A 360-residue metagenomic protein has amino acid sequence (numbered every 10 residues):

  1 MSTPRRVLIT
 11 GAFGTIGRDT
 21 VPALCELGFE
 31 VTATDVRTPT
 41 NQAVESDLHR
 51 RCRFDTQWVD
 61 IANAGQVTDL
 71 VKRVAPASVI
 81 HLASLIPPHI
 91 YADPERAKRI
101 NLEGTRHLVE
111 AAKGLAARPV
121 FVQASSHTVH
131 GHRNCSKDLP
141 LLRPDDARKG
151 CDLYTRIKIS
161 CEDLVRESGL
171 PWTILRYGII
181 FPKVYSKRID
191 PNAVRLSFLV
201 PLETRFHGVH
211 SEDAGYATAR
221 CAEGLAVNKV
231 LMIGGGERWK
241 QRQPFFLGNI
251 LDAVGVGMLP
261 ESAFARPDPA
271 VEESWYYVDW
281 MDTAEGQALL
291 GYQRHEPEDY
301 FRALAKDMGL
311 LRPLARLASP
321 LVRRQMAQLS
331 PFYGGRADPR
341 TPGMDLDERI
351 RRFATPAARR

Functional and structural regions predicted by a protein language model:
V7-L27: N-terminal Rossmann NAD(P)H-binding glycine-rich loop of SDR-like oxidoreductase domains
D55-I100: NAD(P)H-binding glycine-rich loop region in Rossmannoid oxidoreductase-like domains and their noncatalytic homologs
A62, A92, R96-H107, R148 (+3 more regions): Glycine-rich NAD(P)-binding loop of the Rossmann-fold in SDR/ketoreductase-type enzymes
L85, R106-L153: Conserved Rossmann-fold NAD(P)-dependent oxidoreductase catalytic core, especially the SDR/UDP-sugar
R99, N134-I174, L199-V200: Catalytic helix-loop patch of NAD(P)-dependent Rossmann-fold dehydrogenases
V129-H130, D152-L153, T173-P191: Flexible, glycine-rich beta-alpha linker
L199-L225, K229: Substrate-positioning beta->alpha
A217-L289, H295-A305, L311-S319, Q325-R360: Mid/C-terminal beta-alpha module of Rossmann-like enzyme folds, strongest in SDR-family dehydrogenases/epimerases
